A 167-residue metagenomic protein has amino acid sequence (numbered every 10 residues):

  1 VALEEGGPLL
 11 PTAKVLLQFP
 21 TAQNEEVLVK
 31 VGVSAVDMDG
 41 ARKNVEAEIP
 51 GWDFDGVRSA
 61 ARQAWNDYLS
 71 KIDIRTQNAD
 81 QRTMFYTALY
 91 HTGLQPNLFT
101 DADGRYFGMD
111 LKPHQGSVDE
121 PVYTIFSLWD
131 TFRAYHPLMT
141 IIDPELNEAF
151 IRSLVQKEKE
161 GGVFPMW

Functional and structural regions predicted by a protein language model:
V1-V122, Q156-M166: Acidic/polar, glycine-enriched structural segments that form the non-catalytic walls/loops of the carbohydrate-binding
T87-T100, T124-E148: Alpha-helical support elements that line or immediately flank enzyme active sites and cofactor-binding pockets
R152: Catalytic cores of extracellular degradative/oxidative enzymes
